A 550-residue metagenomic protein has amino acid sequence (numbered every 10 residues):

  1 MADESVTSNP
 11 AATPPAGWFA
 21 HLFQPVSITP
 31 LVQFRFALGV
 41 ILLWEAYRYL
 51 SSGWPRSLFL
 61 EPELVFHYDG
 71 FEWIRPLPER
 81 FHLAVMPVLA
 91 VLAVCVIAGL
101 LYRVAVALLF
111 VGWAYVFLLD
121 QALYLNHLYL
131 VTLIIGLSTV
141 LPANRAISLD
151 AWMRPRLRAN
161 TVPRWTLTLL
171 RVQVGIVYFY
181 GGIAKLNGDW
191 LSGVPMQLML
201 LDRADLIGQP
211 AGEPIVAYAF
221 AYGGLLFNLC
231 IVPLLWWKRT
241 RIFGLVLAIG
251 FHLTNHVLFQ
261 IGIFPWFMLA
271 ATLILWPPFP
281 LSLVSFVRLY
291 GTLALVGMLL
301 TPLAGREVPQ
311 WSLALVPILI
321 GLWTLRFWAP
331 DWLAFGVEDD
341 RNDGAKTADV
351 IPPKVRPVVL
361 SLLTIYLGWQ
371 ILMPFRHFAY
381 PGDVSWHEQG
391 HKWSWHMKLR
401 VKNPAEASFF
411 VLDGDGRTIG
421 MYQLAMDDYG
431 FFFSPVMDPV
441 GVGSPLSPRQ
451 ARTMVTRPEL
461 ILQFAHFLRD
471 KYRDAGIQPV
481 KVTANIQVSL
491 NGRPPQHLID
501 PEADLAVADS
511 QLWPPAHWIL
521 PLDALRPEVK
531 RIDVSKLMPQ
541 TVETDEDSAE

Functional and structural regions predicted by a protein language model:
A2-E550: Alpha-helical membrane-anchoring segments
